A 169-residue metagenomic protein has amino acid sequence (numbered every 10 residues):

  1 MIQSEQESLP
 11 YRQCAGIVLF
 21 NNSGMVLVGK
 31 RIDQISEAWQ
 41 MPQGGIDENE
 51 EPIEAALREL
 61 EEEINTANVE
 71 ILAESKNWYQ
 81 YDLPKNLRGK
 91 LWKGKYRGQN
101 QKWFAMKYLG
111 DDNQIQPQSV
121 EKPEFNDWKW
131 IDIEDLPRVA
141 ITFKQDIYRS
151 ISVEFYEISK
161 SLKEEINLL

Functional and structural regions predicted by a protein language model:
I2-V26, G45-E48: Conserved N-terminal beta-strand and adjoining loop/helix that marks the start of the Nudix/MutT-like hydrolase domain
Y11, P52, K144, Y148: Hydrophobic (often cysteine-bearing) scaffold residues that line and stabilize catalytic clefts of nucleotide/cofactor
L19, K30, A105-K107: Short, well-ordered beta-strand micro-motif
R31-I32, G44: Histidine- and/or cysteine-centered catalytic micro-motif in compact active-site loops
Q34-E37: A conserved beta-turn-beta hairpin within the catalytic core of GNAT-like acetyltransferases that forms part
Q40-M41: A short gly/proline-enriched turn/hairpin at secondary-structure junctions
D47-T142, L169: Unchanged
I133-L169: Charged phosphate-binding loop/patch that engages nucleotide di/tri-phosphates or the phosphate backbone of nucleic
